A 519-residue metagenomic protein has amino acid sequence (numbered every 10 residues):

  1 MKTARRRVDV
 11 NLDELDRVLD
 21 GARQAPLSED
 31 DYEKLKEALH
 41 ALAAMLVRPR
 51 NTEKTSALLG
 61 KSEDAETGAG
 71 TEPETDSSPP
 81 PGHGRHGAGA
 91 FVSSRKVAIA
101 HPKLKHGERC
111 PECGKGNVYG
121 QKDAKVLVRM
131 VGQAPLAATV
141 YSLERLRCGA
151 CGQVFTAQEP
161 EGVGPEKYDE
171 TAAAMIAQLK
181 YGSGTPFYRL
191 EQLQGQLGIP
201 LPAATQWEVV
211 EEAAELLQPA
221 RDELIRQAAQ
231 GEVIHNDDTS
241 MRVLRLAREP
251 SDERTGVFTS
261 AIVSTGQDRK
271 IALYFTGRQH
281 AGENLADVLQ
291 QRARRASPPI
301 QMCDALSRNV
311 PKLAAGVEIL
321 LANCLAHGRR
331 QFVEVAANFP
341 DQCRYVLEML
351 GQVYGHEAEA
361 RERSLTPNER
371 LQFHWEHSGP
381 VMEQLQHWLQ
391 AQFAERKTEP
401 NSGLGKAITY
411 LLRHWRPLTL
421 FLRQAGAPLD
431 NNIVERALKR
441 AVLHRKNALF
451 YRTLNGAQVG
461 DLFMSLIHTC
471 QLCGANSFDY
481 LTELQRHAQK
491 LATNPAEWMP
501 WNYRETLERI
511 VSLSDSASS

Functional and structural regions predicted by a protein language model:
M1-G164, H235-N236, S514, S519: Short, flexible loop/hinge motifs at secondary-structure junctions
E29-M45, N117, R129-E232, I467: Short, positively charged, Gly/Tyr-enriched micro-motifs that form contact patches at catalytic or ligand/partner
L46-P49, C110, C148, I176 (+9 more regions): Mobile genetic element proteins and their domesticated derivatives, centered on retroelements and DNA transposons
G107, P111, Y188-A296, R361-L422 (+2 more regions): Gly/Pro-rich turn-and-neighbor structural signature
G120-K122, T156-E159, V243-R245, I271 (+5 more regions): Short helix/loop capping segments that flank catalytic or ligand/cofactor-binding pockets
V140, R147, P165-A172, G182 (+14 more regions): Secondary-structure capping and boundary motifs in well-ordered enzyme cores
V233-I234, I300, A305, G316-E348: Conserved beta-strand -> loop -> alpha-helix junction used to position metal-binding or nucleic-acid-contacting
C303-R308, K312, E348-S519: Acidic/histidine-rich catalytic cores and adjacent linkers of DNA breakage/strand-transfer/modification proteins
